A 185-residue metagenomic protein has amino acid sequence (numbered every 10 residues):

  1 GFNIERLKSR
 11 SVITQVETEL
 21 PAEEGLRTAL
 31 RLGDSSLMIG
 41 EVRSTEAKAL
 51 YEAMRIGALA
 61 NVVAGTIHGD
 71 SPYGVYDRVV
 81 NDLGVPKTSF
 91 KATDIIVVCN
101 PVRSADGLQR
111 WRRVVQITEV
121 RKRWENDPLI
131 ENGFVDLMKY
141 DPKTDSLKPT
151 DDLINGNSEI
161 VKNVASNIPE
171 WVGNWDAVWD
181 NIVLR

Functional and structural regions predicted by a protein language model:
G1-V102: Switch/coupling sub-region of P-loop NTPases
L37, S44-A60, S71, I117-R123 (+1 more regions): Amphipathic, soluble alpha/beta structural segments
I95-V183: Conserved P-loop NTPase
